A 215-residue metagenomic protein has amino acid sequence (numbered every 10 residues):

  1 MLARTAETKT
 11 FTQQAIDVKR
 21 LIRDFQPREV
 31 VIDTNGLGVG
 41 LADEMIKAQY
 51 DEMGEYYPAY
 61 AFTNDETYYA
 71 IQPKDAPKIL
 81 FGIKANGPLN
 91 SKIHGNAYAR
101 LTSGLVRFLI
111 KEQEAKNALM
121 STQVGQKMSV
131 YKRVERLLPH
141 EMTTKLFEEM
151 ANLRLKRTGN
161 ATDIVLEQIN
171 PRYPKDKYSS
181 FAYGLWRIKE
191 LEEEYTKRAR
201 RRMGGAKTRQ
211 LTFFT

Functional and structural regions predicted by a protein language model:
M1-T158, T212-T215: Mg2+-dependent endonuclease catalytic cores in nucleic-acid-processing enzymes, primarily RNase H-like
R28, R107, N160, E190-K197: Generic macromolecular interface patches on structured domains
P88, I169-D176: Structural motif
K156, P174-T215: Acidic two-metal-ion nuclease catalytic site recognized across multiple nuclease folds, prominently DnaQ/RNase D-T
T158-P171: Short, solvent-exposed helix-loop connector elements
